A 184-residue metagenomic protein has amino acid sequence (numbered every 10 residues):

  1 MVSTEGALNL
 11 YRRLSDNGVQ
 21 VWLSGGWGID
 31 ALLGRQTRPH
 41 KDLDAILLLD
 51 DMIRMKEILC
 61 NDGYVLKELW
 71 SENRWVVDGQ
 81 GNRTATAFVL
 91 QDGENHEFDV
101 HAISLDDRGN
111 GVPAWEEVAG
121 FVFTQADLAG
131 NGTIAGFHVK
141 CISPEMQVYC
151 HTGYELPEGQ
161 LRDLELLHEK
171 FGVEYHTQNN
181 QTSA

Functional and structural regions predicted by a protein language model:
M1-L23, E169-A184: Helical scaffold of the NTase/Pol beta-like nucleotidyltransferase catalytic core
L10-K56, S143: Active-site nucleotide-donor binding segment shared across nucleotidyl transfer reactions
S15, C60, T133: Anion (oxyanion) recognition and catalysis
Q20, V65, H138: Residue-level detector of anion-binding/catalytic polar loops
D51-S71: Short, well-structured hydrophobic secondary-structure segments
V65-R108: Conserved catalytic core of two-metal-ion nucleotidyltransferases
H101-A184: Catalytic cores of NTP-dependent nucleotidyl/adenyl transfer enzymes across multiple folds
